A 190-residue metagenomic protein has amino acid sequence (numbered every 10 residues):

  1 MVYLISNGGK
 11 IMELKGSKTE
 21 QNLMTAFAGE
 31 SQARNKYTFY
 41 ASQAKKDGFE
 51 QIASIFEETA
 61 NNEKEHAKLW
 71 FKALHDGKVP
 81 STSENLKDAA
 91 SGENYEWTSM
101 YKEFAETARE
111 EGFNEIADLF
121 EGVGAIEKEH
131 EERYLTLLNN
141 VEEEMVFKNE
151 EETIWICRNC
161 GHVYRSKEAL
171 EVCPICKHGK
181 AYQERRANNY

Functional and structural regions predicted by a protein language model:
S6-Y190: Non-heme di-metal
